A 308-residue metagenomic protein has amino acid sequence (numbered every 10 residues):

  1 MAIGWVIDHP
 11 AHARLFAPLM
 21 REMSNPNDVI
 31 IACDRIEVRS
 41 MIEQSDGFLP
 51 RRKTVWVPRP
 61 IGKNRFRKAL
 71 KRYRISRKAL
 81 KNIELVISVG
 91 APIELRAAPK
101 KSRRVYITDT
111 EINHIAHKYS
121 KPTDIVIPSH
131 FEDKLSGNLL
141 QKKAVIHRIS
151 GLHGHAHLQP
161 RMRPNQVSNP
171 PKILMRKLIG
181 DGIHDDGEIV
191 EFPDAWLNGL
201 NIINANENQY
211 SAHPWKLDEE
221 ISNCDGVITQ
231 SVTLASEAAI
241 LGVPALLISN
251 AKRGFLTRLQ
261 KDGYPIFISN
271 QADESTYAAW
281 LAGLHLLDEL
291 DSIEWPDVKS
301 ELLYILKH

Functional and structural regions predicted by a protein language model:
A2, N169-I173, N201: Charged active-site motifs of nucleotide-sugar-dependent glycosyltransferases
W5-M23, C33-L140: Active-site and donor-binding regions of nucleotide-sugar-utilizing enzymes
D34-R35, Q44-L49, K53-P60, M175-L178 (+1 more regions): Catalytic donor nucleotide-activated moiety binding site of glycosyltransferases and closely related
K71-L80, E207-S236, I240, A251: Donor nucleotide-activated moiety binding/catalytic core segment of transferases that use nucleotide-activated donors
E84-L85, K172, D225-G226: Structural motif
T123-G187: A nucleotide-sugar donor-handling region in carbohydrate enzymes
I240-D288: Catalytic binding pocket for nucleotide-activated donors in carbohydrate/polymer assembly enzymes
G283-H308: C-terminal amphipathic helix plus adjacent low-complexity, charged tail appended to glycosyltransferase catalytic
